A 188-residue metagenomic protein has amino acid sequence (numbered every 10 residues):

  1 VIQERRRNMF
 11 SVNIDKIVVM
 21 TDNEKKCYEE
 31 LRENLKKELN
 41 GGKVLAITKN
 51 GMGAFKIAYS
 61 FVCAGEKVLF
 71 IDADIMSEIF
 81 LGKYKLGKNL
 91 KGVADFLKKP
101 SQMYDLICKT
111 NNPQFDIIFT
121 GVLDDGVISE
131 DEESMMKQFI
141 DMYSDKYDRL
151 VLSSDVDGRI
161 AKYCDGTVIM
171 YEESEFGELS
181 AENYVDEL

Functional and structural regions predicted by a protein language model:
I2-Q3, A64, S129-L188: Conserved catalytic-core segment of NTP-binding enzymes
R6, F10-N40, T48-G51, E66-D145: P-loop/Walker-type NTP enzyme "switch/lid" segment
V44, F115-I117, R149, G166: Short, Asp-centered acidic motifs that coordinate Mg2+ and/or phosphate in catalytic or ligand-binding sites
L45-I57: Glycine-rich phosphate-binding P-loop
F61: Aromatic pocket-lining residues of Rossmann-like dinucleotide-binding sites
